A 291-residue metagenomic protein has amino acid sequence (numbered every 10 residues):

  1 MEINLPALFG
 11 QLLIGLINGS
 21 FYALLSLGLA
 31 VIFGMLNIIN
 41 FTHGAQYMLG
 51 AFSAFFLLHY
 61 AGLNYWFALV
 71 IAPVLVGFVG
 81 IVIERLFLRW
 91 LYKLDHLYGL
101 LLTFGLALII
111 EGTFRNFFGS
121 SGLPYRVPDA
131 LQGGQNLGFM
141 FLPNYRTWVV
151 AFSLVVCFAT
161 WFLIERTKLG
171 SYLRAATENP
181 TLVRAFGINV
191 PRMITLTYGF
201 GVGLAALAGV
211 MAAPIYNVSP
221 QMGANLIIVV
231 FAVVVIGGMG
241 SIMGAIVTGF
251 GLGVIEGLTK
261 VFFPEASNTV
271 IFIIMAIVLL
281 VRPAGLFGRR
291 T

Functional and structural regions predicted by a protein language model:
M1-G10, L137: Short, strongly hydrophobic alpha-helical membrane anchors
A7, L86, F117, E178-A185 (+2 more regions): Cytosolic-side transmembrane-helix boundaries in multi-pass membrane proteins
A7-Y60, L86-K93, Y98, V234-I242: Single transmembrane alpha-helix segments in multi-pass membrane proteins
N18, M140-V218, I242-T248: Helix-loop-helix "hairpin" substructures at the membrane interface of multi-pass membrane proteins
Y22, G62-V74, T195-A205, G209-M275 (+1 more regions): Transmembrane alpha-helical segments in multi-pass inner-membrane proteins
A51-F55, P73-V79, L106-F114, F152-W161 (+4 more regions): Hydrophobic core segments of alpha-helical transmembrane domains in multi-pass membrane transport and ion-translocation
G62-L106, T113, V247-T248, L252 (+1 more regions): Alpha-helical transmembrane segments within multi-pass membrane transporters and channels
W90-R166, M193-L196, L258, E265 (+2 more regions): Transmembrane helix-bundle core of multi-pass membrane transporters and related energy-transducing complexes
